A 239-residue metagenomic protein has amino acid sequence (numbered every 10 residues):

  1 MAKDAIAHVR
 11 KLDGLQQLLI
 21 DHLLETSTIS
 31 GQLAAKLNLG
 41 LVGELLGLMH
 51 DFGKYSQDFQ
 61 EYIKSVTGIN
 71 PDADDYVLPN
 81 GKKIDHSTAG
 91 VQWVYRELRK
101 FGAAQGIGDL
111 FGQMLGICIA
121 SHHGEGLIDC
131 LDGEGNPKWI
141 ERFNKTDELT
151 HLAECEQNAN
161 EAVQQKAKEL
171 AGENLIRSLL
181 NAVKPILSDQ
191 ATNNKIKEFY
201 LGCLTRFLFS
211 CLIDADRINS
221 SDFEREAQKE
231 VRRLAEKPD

Functional and structural regions predicted by a protein language model:
M1-D239: Accessory nucleic-acid engagement/destabilization modules that flank
